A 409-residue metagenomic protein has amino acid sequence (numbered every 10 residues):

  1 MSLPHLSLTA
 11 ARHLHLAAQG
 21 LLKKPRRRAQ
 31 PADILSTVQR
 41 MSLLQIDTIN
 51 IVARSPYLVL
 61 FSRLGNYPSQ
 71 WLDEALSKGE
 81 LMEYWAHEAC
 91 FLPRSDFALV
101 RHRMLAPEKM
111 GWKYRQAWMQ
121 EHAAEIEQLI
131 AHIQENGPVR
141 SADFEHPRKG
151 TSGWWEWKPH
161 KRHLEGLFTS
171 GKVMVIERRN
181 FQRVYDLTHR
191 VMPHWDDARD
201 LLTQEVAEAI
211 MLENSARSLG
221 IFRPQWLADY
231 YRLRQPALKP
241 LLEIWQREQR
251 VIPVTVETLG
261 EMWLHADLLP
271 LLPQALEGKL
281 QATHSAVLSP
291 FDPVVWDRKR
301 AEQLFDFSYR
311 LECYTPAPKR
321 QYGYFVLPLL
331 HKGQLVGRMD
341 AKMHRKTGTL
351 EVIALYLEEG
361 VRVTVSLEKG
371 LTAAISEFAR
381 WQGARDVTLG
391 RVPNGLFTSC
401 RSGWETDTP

Functional and structural regions predicted by a protein language model:
M1-L288, D292-V295, R300, L304-L311 (+3 more regions): Long, low-complexity intrinsically disordered regions
